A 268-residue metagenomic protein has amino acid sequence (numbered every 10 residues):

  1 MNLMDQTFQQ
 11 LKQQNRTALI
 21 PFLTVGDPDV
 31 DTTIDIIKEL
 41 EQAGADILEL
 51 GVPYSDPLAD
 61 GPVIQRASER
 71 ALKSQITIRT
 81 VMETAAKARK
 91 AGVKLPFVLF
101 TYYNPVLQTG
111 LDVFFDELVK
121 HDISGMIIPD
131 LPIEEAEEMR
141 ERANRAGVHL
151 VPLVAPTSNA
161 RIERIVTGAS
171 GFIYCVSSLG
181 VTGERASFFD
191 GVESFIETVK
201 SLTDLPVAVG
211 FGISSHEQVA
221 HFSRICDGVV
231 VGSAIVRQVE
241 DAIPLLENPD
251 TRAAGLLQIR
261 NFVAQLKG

Functional and structural regions predicted by a protein language model:
M1-I20, A85-K90: N-terminal amphipathic alpha-helix/helix-capping segment at the start of soluble metabolic enzymes
V30-L40, T157-T167, V209, I213-V229: Catalytic cores of alpha/beta
A45-S55, G125-I127, S177-E184, G212 (+1 more regions): Glycine-rich phosphate-binding active-site loops on the catalytic face of alpha/beta enzymes
V52, Q65-P129, P249-D250: Active-site beta->alpha loop and helix N-cap motifs at the rims of alpha/beta catalytic domains
G61-V98, E141-A155, D190-V207, A254-G268: Alpha-helix-loop-beta-strand connector modules within alpha/beta enzyme cores
K73-Q75, D122-E135, H149-T157, E163 (+1 more regions): Catalytic beta/alpha-barrel core
V81, E197-T203, S214-G268: Alpha/beta catalytic cores of nucleotide-metabolism and tRNA/nucleoside-modifying enzymes
I162-E197, S201, Q238-P244: Glycine/Thr-rich beta-alpha phosphate-binding loop at enzyme active sites
